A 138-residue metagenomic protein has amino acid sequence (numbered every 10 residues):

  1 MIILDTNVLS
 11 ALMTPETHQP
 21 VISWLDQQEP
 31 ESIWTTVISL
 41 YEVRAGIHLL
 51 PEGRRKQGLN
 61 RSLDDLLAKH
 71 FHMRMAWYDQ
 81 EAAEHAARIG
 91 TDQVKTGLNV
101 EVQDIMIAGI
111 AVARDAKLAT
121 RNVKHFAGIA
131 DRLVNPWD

Functional and structural regions predicted by a protein language model:
M1, M106-D138: Acidic, PIN/NYN-like endoribonuclease modules and their adjacent C-terminal/linker elements
M1-S39, H48-D65: Short, well-structured N-terminal submotif of metal-dependent ribonuclease cores
V8, S39, A82, I107 (+1 more regions): Alpha-helix capping/helix-boundary segments
L9-S10, Y41-R44, A127, V134: Nucleotide phosphate-binding site architecture
M13, L25, I47, G90 (+2 more regions): Short, flexible helix/strand-to-coil boundary loops that buttress conserved ligand/catalytic motifs in alpha/beta
S32, R74, R132-L133: Conserved beta-strand segments of alpha/beta enzyme cores
A45-P51, K69-K117: Active-site neighborhoods of divalent-metal-dependent phosphate/nucleic-acid chemistry enzymes
